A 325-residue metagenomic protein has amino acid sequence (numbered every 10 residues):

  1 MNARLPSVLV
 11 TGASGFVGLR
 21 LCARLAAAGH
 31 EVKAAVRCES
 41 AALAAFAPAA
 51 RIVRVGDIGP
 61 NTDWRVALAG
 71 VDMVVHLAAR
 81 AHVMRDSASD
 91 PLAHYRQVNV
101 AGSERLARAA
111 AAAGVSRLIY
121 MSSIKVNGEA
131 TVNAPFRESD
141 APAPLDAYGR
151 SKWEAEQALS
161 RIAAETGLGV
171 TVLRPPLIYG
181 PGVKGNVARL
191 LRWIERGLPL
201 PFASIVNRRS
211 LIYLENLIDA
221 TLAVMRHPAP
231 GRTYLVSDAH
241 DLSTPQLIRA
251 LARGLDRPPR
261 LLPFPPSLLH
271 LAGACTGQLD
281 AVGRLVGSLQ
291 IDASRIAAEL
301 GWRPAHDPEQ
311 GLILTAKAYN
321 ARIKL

Functional and structural regions predicted by a protein language model:
V8-A28: N-terminal Rossmann NAD(P)H-binding glycine-rich loop of SDR-like oxidoreductase domains
R51-V100, R105, A109-A112, E129: NAD(P)H-binding glycine-rich loop region in Rossmannoid oxidoreductase-like domains and their noncatalytic homologs
S89-Q97, A101, T131-I178, L200-F202: Catalytic helix-loop patch of NAD(P)-dependent Rossmann-fold dehydrogenases
E104-A147: Conserved Rossmann-fold NAD(P)-dependent oxidoreductase catalytic core, especially the SDR/UDP-sugar
R105, V183-R189, A203-M225, G231-R232: Substrate-positioning beta->alpha
W153, T166-L168, Y179-R189, V224-Y234 (+2 more regions): Glycine/proline-rich active-site loop of Rossmann-fold NAD(P)-dependent oxidoreductases
V224-A281, I313-A316, I323-L325: Mid/C-terminal beta-alpha module of Rossmann-like enzyme folds, strongest in SDR-family dehydrogenases/epimerases
A281-L325: C-terminal amphipathic/interface module of NAD(P)-dependent oxidoreductases and related NAD-binding regulators
